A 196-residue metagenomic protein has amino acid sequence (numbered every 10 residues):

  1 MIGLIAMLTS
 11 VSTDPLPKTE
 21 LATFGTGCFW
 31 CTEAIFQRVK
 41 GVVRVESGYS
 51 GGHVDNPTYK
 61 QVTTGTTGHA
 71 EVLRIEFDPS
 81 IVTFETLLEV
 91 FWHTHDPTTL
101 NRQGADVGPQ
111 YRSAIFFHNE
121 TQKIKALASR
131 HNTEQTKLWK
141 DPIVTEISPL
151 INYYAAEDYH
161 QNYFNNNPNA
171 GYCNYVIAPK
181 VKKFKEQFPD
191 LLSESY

Functional and structural regions predicted by a protein language model:
L4-Y196: Flexible coil/turn and secondary-structure edge motifs
